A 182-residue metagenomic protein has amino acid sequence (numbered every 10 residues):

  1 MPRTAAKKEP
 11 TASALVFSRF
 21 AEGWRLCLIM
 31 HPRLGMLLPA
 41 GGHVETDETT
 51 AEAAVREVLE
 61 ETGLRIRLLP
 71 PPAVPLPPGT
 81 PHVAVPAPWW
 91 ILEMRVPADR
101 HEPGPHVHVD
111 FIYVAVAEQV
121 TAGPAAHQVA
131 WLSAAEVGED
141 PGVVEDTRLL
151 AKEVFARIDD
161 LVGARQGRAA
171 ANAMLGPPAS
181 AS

Functional and structural regions predicted by a protein language model:
M1-A21, V85: Acidic, metal-coordinating catalytic segment for phosphate/diphosphate chemistry, firing primarily on the Nudix
E9, P32, P39, E61 (+1 more regions): Short connector loops at helix/strand junctions that flank enzyme active sites, especially segments positioning acidic
S13, R25, Q128: Conserved beta-strand and immediately adjacent loop positions that scaffold enzyme active sites
F17-R19, M30, V116: A generic structural motif
G23-T80: Conserved Nudix-box catalytic region and its N-terminal flanking loop in Nudix hydrolases and closely related
G63-Q119: Active-site segment of metal-dependent pyrophosphate-handling enzymes, primarily the Nudix hydrolase catalytic core
V107-A156: NUDIX/MutT-family hydrolases
G138-S182: Charged phosphate-binding loop/patch that engages nucleotide di/tri-phosphates or the phosphate backbone of nucleic
